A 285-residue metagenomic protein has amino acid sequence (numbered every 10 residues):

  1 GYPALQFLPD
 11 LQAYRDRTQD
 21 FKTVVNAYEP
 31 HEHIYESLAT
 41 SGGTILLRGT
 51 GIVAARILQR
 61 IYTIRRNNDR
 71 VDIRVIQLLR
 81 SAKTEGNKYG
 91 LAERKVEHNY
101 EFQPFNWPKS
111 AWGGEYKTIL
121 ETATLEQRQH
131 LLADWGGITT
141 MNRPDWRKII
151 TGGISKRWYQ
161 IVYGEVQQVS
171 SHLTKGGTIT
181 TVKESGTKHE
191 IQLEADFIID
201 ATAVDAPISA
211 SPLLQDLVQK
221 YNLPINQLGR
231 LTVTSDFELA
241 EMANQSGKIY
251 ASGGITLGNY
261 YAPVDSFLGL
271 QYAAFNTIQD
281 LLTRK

Functional and structural regions predicted by a protein language model:
G1-I52, R56-K285: Flavin (primarily FAD) cofactor-binding/catalytic cores of flavoenzymes
